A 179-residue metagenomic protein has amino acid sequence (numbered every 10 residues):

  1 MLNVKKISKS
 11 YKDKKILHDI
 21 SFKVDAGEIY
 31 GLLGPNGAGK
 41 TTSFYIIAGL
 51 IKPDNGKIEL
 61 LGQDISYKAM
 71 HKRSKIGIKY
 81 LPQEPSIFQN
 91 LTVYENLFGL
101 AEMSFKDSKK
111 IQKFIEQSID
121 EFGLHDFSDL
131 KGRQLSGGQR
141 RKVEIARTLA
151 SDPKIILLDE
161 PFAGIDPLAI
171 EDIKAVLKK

Functional and structural regions predicted by a protein language model:
L33-P35: The feature captures the beta-strand-to-loop junction immediately N-terminal to the Walker
G56-Q63, I76: Conserved ABC transporter NBD signature motif
K109-F127, K174-K178: Conserved ABC ATPase "signature" region
K131-L135: Conserved ABC ATPase signature
D152: Conserved catalytic motifs of ABC-family nucleotide-binding domains
I156-D159: Catalytic Walker B motif of ABC-type/P-loop ATPase nucleotide-binding domains
